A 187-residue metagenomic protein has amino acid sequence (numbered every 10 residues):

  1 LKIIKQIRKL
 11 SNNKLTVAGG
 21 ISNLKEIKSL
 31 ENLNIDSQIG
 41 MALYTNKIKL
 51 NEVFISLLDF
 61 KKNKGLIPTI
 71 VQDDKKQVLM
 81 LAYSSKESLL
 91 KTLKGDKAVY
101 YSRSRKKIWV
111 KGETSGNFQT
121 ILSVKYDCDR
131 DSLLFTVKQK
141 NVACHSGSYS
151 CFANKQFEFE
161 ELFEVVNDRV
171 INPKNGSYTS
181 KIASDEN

Functional and structural regions predicted by a protein language model:
K2-S37: Catalytic cores of alpha/beta
A42-L43, K47-N187: Flexible "arm" and connector segments at domain edges
